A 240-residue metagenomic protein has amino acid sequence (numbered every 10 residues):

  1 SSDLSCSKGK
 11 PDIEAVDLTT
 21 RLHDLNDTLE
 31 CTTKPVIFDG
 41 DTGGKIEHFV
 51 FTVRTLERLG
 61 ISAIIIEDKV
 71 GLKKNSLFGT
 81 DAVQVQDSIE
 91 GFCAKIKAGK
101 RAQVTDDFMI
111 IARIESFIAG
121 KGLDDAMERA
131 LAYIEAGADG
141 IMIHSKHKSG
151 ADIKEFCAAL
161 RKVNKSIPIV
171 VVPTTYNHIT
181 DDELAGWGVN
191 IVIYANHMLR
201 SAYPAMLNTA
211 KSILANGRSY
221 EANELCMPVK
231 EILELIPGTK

Functional and structural regions predicted by a protein language model:
S7-A15, P35-F49, Q84-D87, M109-A126 (+1 more regions): Active-site mouth loops of central-metabolism enzymes
G9-L25, I46-V50, D68-V104, S145-V163 (+2 more regions): Active-site-adjacent beta->alpha loops and helix N-cap segments on the catalytic face of soluble alpha/beta enzymes
T33-S62, K73: Glycine/small-residue-rich loop that forms an oxyanion/phosphate-binding "nest" at active or ligand-binding sites
I61-S62, V104, A132-G140, A159-I169 (+1 more regions): Glycine-enriched alpha-helix->loop->beta-strand junction motifs that scaffold or abut catalytic
S62-I66, S88, R129, G137-A151 (+2 more regions): Catalytic beta/alpha-barrel core
F108-S149: Ligand/cofactor pocket segment of small-molecule handling proteins
H197-K240: Extended, intrinsically disordered, low-complexity segments
